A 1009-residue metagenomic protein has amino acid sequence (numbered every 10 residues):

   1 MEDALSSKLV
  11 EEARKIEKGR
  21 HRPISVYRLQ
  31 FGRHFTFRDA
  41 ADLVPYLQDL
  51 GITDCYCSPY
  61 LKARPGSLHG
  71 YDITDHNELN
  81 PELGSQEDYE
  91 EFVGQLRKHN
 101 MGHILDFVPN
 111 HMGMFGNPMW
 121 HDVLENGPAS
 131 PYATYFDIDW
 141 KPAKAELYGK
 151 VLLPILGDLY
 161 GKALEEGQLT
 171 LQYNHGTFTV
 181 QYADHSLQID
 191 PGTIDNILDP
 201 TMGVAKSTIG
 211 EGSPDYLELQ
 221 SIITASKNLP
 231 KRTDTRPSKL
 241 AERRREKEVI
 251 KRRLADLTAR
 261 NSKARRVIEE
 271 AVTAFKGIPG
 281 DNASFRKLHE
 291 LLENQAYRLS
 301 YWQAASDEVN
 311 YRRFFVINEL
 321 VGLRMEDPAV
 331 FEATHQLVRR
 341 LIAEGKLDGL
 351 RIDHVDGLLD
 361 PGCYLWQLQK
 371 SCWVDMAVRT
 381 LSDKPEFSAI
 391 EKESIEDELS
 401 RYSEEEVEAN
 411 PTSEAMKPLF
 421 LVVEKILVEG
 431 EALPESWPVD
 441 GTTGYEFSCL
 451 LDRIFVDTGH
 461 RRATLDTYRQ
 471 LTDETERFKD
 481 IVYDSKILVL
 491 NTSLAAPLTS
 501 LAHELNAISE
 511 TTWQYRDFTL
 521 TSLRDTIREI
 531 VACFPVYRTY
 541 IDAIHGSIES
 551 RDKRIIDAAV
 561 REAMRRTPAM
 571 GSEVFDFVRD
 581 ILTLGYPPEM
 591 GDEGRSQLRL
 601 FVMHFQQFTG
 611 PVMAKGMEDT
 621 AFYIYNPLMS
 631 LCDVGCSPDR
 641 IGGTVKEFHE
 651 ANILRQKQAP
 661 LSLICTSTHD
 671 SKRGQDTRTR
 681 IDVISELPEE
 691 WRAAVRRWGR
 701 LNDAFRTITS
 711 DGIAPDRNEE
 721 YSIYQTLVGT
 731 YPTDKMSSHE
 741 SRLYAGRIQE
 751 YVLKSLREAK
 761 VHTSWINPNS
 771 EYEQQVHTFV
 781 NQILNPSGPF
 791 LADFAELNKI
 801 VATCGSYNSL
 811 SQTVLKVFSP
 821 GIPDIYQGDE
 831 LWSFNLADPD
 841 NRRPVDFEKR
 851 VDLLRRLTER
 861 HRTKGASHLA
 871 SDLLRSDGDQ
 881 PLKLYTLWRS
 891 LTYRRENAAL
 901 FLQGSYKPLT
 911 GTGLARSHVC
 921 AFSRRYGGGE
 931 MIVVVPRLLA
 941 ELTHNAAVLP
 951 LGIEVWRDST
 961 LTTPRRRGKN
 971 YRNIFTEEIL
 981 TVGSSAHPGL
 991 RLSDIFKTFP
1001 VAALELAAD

Functional and structural regions predicted by a protein language model:
M1-P65, N77, E82, E90 (+11 more regions): Carbohydrate-interacting/catalytic domains
Q48, D88-N110, L350-I352: Substrate-binding cleft of carbohydrate-active enzyme catalytic domains
S67-D75, H111-K141, K370, A432-Y445 (+1 more regions): Aromatic- and acidic-residue-enriched segments that line the glycan-binding/catalytic groove of carbohydrate-active
F107, A129-P237: Long, basic N-terminal domains or extensions that often function in RNA/ssDNA interaction or organelle/cellular
F107-M114, K907: Short, glycine/charge-rich beta-strand/loop segments that flank catalytic centers and engage negatively charged groups
H111, L358-L359: Catalytic P-loop NTPase motifs of RecA-like helicase/translocase cores
G113-M114, D122, R469-D473, H503: Alpha-helical transmembrane segments and their helix-helix packing motifs
P535: Active-site microenvironment for binding and transforming phosphate-containing groups
